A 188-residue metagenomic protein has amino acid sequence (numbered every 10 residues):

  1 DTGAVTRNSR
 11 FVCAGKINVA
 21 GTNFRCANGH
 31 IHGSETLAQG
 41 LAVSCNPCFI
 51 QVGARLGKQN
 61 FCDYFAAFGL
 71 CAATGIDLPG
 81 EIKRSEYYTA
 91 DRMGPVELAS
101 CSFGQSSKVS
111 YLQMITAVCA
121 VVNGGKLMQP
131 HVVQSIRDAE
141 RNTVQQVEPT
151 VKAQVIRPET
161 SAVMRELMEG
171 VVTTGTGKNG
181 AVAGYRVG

Functional and structural regions predicted by a protein language model:
T2-G188: Beta-lactam-recognizing serine transpeptidase/beta-lactamase-like catalytic domain environment
